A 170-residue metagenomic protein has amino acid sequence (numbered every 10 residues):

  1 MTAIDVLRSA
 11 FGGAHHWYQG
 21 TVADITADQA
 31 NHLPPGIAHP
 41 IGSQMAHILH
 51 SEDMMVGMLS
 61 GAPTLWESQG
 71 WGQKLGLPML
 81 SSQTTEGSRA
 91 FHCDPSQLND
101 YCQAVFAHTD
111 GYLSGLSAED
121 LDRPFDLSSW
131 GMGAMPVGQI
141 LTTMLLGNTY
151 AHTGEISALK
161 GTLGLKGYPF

Functional and structural regions predicted by a protein language model:
M1-D5: N-terminal export signals and maturation junctions of secreted/periplasmic proteins
R8-Q19, Q29-S81, P124-F170: Short, contiguous alpha-helical
V22, E52, F106-T109, L113 (+1 more regions): A structural signal for well-ordered alpha-helices, especially hydrophobic packing surfaces of coiled-coils
V22, M45, N99-C102: A generic alpha-helix structural signal
I25-T26: Membrane-proximal, proline-rich intrinsically disordered regions
P78-R123, I140-G147: Acidic/histidine-rich alpha-helical segments that form the ligand environment of transition-metal centers
